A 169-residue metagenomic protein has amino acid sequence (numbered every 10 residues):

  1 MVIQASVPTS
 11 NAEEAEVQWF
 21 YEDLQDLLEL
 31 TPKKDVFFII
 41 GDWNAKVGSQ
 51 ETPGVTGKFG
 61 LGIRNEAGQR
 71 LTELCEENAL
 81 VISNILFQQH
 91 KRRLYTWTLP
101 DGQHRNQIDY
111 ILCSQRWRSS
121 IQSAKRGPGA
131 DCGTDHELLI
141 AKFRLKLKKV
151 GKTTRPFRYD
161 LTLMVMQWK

Functional and structural regions predicted by a protein language model:
M1-K169: A shared catalytic/ligand-binding motif for oxyanion handling
